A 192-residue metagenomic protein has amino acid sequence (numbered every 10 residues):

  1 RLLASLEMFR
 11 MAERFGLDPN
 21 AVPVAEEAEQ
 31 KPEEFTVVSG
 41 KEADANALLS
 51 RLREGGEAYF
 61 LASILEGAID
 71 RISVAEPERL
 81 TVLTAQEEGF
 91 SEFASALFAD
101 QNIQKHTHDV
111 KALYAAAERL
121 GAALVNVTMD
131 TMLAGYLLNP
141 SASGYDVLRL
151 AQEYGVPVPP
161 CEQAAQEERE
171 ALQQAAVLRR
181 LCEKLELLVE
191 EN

Functional and structural regions predicted by a protein language model:
R1-L2, V22-A25, V125, L150 (+1 more regions): Mixed-charge, glycine-rich, non-catalytic linkers/tails in nucleic-acid processing enzymes
R1-L97, Q104: Long, highly charged low-complexity segments
A4-A25, N139-S143, Q152-P159, E183-E190: Non-catalytic alpha-helical coupling and interface elements of nucleotide-dependent molecular machines and regulators
T81-V82, S91, S95-A96, T128-Q174: Short alpha-helix plus adjacent loop in nuclease-associated cores
D100-V110: Acidic beta-strand-to-loop metal/phosphate-binding motif
K111-Y114, L133: Conserved nucleotide-binding/hydrolysis micro-motifs of P-loop NTPases
L113-G121: Short Gly/Thr/Asp-enriched flexible loops that form oxyanion-binding sites at enzyme active sites
